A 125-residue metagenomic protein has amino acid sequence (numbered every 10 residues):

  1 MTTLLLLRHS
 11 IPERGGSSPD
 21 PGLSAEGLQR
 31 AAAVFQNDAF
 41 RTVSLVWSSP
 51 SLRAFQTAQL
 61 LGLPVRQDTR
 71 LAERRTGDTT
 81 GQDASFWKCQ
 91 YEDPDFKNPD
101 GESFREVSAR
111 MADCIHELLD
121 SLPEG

Functional and structural regions predicted by a protein language model:
T2-R66, D95, P99-M111: Active-site-proximal alpha-helix that buttresses catalytic centers in soluble enzyme cores
E26-R30, T69-R70, W87-Q90: Short, surface-exposed linear patches
P50-L60, D68-W87: Short, surface-exposed acidic-centric catalytic microdomains
F55, D113-G125: Active-site-adjacent alpha-helix immediately C-terminal to a catalytic or transition-state-stabilizing loop
R75-T80, Y91, D100, M111: Solvent-exposed, flexible loop/coil residues
A84-N98: A polyampholytic, Gly/Pro-enriched intrinsically disordered region
